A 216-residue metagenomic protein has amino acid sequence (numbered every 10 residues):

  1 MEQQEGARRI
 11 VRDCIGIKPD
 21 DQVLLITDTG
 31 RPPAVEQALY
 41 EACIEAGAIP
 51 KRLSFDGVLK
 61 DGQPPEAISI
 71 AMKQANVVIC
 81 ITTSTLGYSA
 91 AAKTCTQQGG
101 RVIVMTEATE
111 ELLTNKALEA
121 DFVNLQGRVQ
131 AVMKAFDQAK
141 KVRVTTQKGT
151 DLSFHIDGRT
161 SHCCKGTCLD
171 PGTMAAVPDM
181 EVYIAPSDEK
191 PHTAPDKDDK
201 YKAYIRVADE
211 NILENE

Functional and structural regions predicted by a protein language model:
M1-N215: Active-site bordering "gate/hinge" segments that shape substrate access to catalytic or cofactor-binding pockets
